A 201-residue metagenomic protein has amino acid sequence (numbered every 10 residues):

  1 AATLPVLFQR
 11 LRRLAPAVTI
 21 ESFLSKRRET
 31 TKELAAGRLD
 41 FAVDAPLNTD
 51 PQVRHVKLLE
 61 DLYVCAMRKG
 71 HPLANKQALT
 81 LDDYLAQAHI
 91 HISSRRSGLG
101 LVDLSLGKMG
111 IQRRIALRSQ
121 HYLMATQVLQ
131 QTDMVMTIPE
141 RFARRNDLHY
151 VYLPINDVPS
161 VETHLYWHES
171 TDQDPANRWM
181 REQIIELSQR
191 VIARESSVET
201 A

Functional and structural regions predicted by a protein language model:
A1, L14-V18, E60-L62, Y84-Q87 (+1 more regions): Interdomain hinge and pocket-entrance segments immediately C-terminal to HTH DNA-binding domains
A1-D50, S119: Central regulatory/effector-binding core of bacterial HTH transcription factors
A2-L4, A45, L73-N75, L81 (+3 more regions): Secondary-structure junction motif
A17-E21, R114-A116, E162-H164: Residues at or immediately flanking beta-strands
K26-L39, D44-A45, R95-V151: Hydrophobic hinge/microswitch elements
D50-K57, D61-L62, L123-S170: Beta-alpha-beta core module
A66-P72, H164-Q173: A bilobed periplasmic-binding-protein/Venus flytrap-type ligand-binding module shared by bacterial periplasmic
